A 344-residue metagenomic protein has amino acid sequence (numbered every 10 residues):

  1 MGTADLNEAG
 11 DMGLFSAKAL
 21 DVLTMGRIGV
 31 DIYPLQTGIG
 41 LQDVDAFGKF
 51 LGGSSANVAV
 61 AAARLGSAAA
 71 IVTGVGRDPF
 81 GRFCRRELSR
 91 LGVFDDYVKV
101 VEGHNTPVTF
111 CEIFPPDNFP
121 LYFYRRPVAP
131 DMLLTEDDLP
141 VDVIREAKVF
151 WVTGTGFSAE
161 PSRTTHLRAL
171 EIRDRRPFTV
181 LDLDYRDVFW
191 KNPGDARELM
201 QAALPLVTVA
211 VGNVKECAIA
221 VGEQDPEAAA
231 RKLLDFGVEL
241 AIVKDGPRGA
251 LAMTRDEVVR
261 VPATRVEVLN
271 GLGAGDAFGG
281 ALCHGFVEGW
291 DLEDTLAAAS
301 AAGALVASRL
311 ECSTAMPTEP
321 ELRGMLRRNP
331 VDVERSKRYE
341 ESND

Functional and structural regions predicted by a protein language model:
M1-L23, E171, G222-D344: Conserved phosphate-binding/catalytic region of the ribokinase-like
G2-F94, E267-L269, V333, K337-D344: Glycine-rich phosphate/adenosyl-contacting loop at the front of the ribokinase-like
A17, V143-R145, Q201-L204: A short, aliphatic-rich alpha-helical micro-motif
V60, V108-E112, G249-A252: Short beta-strand scaffold segments in enzyme catalytic cores
A62, N213, G275: Short, conserved phosphate/pyrophosphate- and ester-handling motifs at nucleotide-, phospho-/glycolipid
G66, G92, R176-P177, G237 (+1 more regions): Glycine-centered short loops/turns at secondary-structure junctions
A68-V152, T179, R323-D344: Conserved N-terminal subdomain of the carbohydrate kinase-like
V149, G154-K232, E239, R248-A250: Conserved beta-alpha-beta core of the PfkB/ribokinase-like small-molecule kinase fold
